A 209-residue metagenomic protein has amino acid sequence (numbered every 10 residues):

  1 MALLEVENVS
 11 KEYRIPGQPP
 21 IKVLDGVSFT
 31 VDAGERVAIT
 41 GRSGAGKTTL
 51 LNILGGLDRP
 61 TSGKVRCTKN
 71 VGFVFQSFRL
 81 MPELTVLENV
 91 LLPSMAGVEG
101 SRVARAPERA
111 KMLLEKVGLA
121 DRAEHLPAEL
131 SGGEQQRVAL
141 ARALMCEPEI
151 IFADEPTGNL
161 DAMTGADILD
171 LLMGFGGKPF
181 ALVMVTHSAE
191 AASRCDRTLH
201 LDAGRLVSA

Functional and structural regions predicted by a protein language model:
R14-G17, L84, L91-A106, K116: ABC-type ATPase nucleotide-binding domains, specifically the catalytic core motifs of the NBD
T40-R42: The feature captures the beta-strand-to-loop junction immediately N-terminal to the Walker
G55: Helix-to-loop junction immediately C-terminal to a conserved catalytic motif
L126-L130, E134: Conserved ABC ATPase signature
L140: Hydrophobic anchor residue at the start of the ABC signature
E147: Conserved catalytic motifs of ABC-family nucleotide-binding domains
I151-D154: Catalytic Walker B motif of ABC-type/P-loop ATPase nucleotide-binding domains
